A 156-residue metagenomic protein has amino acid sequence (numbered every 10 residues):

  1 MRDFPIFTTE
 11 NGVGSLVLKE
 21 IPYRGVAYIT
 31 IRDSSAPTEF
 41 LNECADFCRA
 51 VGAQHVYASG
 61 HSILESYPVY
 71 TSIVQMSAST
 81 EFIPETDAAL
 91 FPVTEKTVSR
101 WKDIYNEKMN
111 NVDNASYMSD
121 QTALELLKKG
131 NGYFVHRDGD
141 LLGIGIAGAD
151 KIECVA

Functional and structural regions predicted by a protein language model:
M1, I29, C44-G52, V56 (+2 more regions): Hydrophobic, Leu/Ile/Phe/Ala-enriched alpha-helical segments that form helix-helix packing faces
M1, I83-S116: Short amphipathic alpha-helix that is part of the acyltransferase structural core
M1-C44, H136-A156: Conserved donor-binding loop and adjoining core beta-sheet/short helix segment in diverse acyl/aminoacyl transferases
M1-E10, N111-D138: Active-site rim helix/loop that mediates acceptor-substrate recognition in acyltransferases
R32-A88: Acyl-donor-binding surface of acyltransferase catalytic domains
Q75-S79, F134-H136, I146: Short, well-ordered beta-strand micro-motif
